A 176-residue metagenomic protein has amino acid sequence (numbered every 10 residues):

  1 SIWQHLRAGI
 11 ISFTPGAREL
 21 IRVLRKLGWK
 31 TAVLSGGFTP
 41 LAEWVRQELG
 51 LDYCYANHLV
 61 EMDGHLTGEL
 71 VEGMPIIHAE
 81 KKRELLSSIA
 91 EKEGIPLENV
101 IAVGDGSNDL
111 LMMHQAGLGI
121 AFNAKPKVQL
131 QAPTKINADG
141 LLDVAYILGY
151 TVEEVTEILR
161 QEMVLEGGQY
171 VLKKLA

Functional and structural regions predicted by a protein language model:
S1-A176: C-terminal cap/substrate-recognition subdomain and adjoining C-terminal extension of metal-dependent phosphatase-like
